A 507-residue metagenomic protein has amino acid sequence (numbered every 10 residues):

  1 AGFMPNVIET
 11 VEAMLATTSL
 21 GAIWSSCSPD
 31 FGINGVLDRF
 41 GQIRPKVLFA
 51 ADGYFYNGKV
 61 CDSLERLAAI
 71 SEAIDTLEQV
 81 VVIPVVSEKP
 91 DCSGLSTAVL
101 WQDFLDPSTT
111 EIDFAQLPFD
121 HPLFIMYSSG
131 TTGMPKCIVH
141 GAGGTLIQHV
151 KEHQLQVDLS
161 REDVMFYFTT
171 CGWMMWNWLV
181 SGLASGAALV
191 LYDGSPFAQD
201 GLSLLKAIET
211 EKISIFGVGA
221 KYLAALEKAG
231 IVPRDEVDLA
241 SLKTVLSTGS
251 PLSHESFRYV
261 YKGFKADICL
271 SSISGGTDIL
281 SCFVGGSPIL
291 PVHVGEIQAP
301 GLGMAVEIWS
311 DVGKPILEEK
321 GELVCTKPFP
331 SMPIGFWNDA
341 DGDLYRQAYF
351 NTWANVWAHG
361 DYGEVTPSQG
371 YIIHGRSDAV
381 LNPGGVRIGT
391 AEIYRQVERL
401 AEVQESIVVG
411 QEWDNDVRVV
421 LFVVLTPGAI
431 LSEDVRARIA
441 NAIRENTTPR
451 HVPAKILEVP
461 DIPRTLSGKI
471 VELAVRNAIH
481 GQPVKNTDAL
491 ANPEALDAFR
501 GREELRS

Functional and structural regions predicted by a protein language model:
A1-L37, V164-T170: Conserved AMP-binding/adenylate-forming
G2, C27-G53, L67, F197 (+11 more regions): AMP-binding/adenylate-forming catalytic core of the ANL superfamily
P5, V47-R66, S87, T170 (+4 more regions): Adenylate-forming
T17, P122, S128-T131, H153 (+8 more regions): Conserved S/T- and glycine-rich ATP-binding loop of Class I adenylate-forming
S19-D103, E211-K212, G219-A220: Structural core segment of the AMP-binding/adenylate-forming
V81-V82, S93-Y127, M134, A142-H149 (+1 more regions): Conserved pre-ATP/AMP-binding loop-to-beta segment of ANL
G144-V164, M174-S214, A229: Conserved AMP-binding/adenylation subdomain of ANL enzymes
L155, E209, K243-G370, S377-V380 (+1 more regions): Conserved AMP-binding/adenylate-forming
